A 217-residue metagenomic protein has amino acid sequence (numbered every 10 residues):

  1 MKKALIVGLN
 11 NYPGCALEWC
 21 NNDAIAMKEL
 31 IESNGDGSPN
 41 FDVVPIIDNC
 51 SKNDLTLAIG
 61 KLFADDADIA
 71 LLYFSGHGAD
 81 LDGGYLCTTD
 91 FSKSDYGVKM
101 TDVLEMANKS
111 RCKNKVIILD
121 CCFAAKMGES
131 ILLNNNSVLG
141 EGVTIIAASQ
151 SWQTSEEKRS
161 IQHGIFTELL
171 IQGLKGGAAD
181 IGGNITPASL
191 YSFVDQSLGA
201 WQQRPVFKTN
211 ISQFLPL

Functional and structural regions predicted by a protein language model:
M1-L217: Cysteine endopeptidase catalytic domains of the caspase/legumain-like
